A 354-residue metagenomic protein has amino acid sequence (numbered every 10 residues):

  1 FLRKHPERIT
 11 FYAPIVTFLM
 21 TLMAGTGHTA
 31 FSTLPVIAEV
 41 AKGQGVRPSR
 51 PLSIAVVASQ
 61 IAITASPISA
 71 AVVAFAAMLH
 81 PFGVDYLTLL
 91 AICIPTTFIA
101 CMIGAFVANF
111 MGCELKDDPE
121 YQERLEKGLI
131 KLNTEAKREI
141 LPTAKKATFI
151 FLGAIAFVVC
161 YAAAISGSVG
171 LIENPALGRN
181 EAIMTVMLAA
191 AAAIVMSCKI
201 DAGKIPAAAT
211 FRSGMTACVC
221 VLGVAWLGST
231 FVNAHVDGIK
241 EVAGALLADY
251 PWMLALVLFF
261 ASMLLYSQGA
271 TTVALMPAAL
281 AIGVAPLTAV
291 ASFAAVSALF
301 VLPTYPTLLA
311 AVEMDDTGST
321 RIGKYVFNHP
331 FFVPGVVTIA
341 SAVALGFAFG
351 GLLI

Functional and structural regions predicted by a protein language model:
L2-H5, T33-S49, A91-T97, A154-S168 (+2 more regions): Hydrophobic alpha-helical transmembrane segments
R8, Y12-V84, Q268-A298, G350-L352: Hydrophobic transmembrane alpha-helices that form the pore/transport pathway of multi-pass ion and small-solute
I9-T17, T21, A58, I92 (+12 more regions): Alpha-helical transmembrane segments in multi-pass membrane proteins
A13, T17, V36-G43, P48-S49 (+5 more regions): Helix-loop-helix junctions within the multi-pass membrane cores of secondary transporters/permeases
G25-T29, F75, P81, A105-Y121 (+4 more regions): Transmembrane helix-loop junctions in multipass membrane proteins, especially transporters and channels
V84-E139, A298-I354: Juxtamembrane and boundary regions of transmembrane helices in multi-pass small-molecule transporters and channels
P119-V232, V333-S341, F347-A348, L352-I354: Hydrophobic transmembrane alpha-helices of multi-pass small-molecule transporters
G178-W252, L256-T271, P277-I282, S292-V296 (+1 more regions): Membrane-embedded translocation segments of transport machinery
